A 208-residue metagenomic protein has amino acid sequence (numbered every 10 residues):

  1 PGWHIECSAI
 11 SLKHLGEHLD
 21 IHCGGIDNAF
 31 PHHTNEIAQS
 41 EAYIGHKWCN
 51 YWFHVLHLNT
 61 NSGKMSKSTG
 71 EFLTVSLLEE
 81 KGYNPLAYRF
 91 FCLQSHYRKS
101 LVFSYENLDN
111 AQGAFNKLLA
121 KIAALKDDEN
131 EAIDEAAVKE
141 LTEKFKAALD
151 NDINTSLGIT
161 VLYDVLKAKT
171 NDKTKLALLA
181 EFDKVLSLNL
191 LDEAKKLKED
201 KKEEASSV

Functional and structural regions predicted by a protein language model:
P1-L125: Alpha-helical recognition segments enriched in aromatics with Gly/Pro capping that present substrate-recognition
K67-V208: Conserved nucleotide- and phosphate/pyrophosphate-binding catalytic cores in adenylate/nucleotidyl-handling enzymes
